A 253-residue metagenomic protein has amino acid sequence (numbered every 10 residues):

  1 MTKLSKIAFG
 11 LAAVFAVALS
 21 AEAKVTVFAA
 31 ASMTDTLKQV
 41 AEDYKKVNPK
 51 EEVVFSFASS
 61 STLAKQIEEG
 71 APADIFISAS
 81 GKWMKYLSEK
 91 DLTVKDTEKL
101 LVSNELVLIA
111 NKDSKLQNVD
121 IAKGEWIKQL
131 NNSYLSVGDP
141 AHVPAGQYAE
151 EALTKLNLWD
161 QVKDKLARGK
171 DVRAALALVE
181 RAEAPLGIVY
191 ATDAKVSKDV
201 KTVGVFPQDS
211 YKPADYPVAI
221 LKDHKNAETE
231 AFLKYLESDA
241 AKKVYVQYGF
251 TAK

Functional and structural regions predicted by a protein language model:
M1-E22: Gram-negative bacterial Sec-dependent N-terminal signal peptides
A21-N48, E52-S61, K65-E69, S80-G81 (+3 more regions): Exported/periplasmic ABC-transporter solute-binding proteins
D74-I77: Periplasmic-binding protein-like
